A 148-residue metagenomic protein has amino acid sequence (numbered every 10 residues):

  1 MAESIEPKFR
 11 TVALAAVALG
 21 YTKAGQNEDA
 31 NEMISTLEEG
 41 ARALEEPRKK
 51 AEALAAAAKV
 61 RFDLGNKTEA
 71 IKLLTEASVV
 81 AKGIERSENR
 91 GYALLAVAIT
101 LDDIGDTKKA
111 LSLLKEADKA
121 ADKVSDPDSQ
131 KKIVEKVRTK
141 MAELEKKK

Functional and structural regions predicted by a protein language model:
M1-K148: Non-catalytic tandem-repeat scaffold regions and their flanking low-complexity/translocation tails
